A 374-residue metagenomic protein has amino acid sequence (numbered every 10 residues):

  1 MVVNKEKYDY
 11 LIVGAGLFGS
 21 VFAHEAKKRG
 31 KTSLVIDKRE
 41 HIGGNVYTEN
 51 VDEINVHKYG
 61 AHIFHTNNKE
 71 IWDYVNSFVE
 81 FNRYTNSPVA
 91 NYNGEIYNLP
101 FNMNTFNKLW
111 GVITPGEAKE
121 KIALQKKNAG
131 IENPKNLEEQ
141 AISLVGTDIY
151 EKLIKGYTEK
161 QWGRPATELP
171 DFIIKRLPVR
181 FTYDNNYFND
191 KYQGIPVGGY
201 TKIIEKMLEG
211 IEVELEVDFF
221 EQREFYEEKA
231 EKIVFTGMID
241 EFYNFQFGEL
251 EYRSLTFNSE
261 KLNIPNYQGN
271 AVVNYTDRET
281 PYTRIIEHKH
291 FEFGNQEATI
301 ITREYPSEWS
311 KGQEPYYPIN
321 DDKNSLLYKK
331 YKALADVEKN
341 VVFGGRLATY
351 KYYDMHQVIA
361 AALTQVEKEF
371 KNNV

Functional and structural regions predicted by a protein language model:
M1-E6: A short, basic/flexible loop-to-alpha-helix module at the beginning of a structural domain
Y8, G30, I211, A230-E231 (+1 more regions): Short, well-ordered alpha-helix to beta-strand connector turns
Y8-V35, V366: N-terminal Rossmann-like FAD-binding beta1-loop-alpha1 element of flavoenzymes
H24-D52: Glycine-rich FAD pyrophosphate-binding loop
R29, F219-L334: Mid-domain catalytic core of redox enzymes that form a hydrophobic substrate pocket/lid adjacent to a catalytic redox
D52-K127: Dinucleotide-binding Rossmann-like beta1-alpha1 core, especially the glycine-rich loop that anchors the ADP
N93-Y97, M103-E231, T236, Y243: Active-site/ligand-binding neighborhood in enzyme catalytic cores
E314-V374: C-terminal catalytic lobe of FAD-dependent flavoproteins
